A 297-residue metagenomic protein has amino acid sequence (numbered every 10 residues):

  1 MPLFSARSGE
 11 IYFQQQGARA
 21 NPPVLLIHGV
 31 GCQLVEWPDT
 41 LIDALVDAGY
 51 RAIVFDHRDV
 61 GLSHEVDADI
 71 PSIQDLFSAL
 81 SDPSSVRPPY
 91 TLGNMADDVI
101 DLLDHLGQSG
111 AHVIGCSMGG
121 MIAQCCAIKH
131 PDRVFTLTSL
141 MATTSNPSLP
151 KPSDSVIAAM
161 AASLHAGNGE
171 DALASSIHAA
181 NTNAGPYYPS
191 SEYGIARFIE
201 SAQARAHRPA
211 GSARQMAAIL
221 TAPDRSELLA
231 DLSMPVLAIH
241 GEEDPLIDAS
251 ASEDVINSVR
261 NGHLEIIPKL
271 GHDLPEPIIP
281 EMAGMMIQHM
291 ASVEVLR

Functional and structural regions predicted by a protein language model:
G9-D82: Conserved HGGG/HGGXW glycine-rich cap/lid loop of the alpha/beta-hydrolase fold
H28, G115-S117, G241: Conserved alpha/beta-hydrolase "nucleophile elbow" surrounding the catalytic nucleophile
P89, G93-A111: Conserved acidic catalytic loop of the alpha/beta-hydrolase fold
S109-L149: Conserved hydrolase catalytic core segment
P152-E227, M234, D254: Alpha/beta-hydrolase
L232, A238-H240: Short beta-strand/loop motif that positions the catalytic acidic residue of the alpha/beta-hydrolase fold
E243-I247: Acidic catalytic loop of the alpha/beta-hydrolase fold
G262-R297: Catalytic active-site module of serine/aspartate enzymes centered on a nucleophile-bearing elbow/loop
